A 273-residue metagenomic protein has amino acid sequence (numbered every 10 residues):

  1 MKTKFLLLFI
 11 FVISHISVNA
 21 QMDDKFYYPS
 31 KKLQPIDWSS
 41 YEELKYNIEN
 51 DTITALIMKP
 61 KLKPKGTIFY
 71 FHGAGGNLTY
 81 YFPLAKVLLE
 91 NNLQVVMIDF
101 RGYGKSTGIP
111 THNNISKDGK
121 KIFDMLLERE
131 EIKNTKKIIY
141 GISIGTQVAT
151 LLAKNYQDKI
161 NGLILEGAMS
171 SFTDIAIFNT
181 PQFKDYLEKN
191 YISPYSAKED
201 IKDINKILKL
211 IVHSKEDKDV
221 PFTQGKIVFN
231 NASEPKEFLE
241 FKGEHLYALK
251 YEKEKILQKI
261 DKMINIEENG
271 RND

Functional and structural regions predicted by a protein language model:
S17-N47, I53-L56: An N-terminal hydrophobic leader/cap segment in hydrolases
A74-V87: The serine-hydrolase catalytic nucleophile loop
L84, A197, P221-N230: Short alpha-helix in the alpha/beta-hydrolase fold that links the catalytic acid
L88-T107: Conserved alpha/beta-hydrolase
P110-E130: Alpha/beta-hydrolase active-site loop
V148-D200: Hydrolase active-site cap/lid region
I204-N205, L210-H213, D217: Short beta-strand/loop motif that positions the catalytic acidic residue of the alpha/beta-hydrolase fold
G243-E254: Catalytic histidine-centered segment of alpha/beta-hydrolase-like enzymes
